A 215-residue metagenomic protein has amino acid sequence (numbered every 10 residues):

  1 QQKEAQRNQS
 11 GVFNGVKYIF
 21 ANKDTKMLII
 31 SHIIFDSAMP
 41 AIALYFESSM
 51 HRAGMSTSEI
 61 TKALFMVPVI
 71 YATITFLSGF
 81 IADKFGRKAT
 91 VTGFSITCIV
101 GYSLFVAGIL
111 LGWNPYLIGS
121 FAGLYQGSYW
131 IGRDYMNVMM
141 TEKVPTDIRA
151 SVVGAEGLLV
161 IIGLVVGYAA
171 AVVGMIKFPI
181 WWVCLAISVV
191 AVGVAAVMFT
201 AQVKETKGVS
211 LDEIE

Functional and structural regions predicted by a protein language model:
Q2-L28: Juxtamembrane intracellular "pre-TM" segments in multi-pass secondary transporters
N22-T75: Extracytoplasmic gate region of multi-pass secondary transporters
T75-R87, M175: Helix-to-loop junctions at the C-terminal end of transmembrane segments in multipass secondary transporters
K84-I96: Cytoplasmic membrane-interface "Motif A"-like loop-to-helix N-cap segments of 12-TM Major Facilitator Superfamily
T97-L111: C-terminal ends and interior cores of transmembrane alpha-helices in multi-pass membrane transporters/permeases
P115-I131: Hydrophobic core of transmembrane alpha-helices in multi-pass small-molecule transporters, especially MFS/SLC-type
I131-V144: Intracellular juxtamembrane helix-capping segments at the cytosolic ends of symmetry-related transmembrane helices
M175-V190: A membrane-interface helix-boundary motif in multi-pass transporters
